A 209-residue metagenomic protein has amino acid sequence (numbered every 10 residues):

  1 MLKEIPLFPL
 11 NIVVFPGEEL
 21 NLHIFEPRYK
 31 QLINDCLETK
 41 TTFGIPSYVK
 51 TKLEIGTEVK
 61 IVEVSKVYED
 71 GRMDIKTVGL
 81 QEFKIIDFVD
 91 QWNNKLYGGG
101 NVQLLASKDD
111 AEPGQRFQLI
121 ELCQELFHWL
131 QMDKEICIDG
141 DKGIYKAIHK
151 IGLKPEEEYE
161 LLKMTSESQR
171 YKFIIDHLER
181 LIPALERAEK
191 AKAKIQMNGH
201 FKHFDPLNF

Functional and structural regions predicted by a protein language model:
M1-F209: N-terminal low-complexity, acidic/polar interaction/targeting segments
